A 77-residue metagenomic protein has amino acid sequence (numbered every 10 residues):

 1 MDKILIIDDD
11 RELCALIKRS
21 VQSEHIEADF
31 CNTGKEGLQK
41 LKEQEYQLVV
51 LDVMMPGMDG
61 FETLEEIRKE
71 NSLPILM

Functional and structural regions predicted by a protein language model:
M1-K3: Non-catalytic signal-transmission and effector/linker regions of two-component phosphorelay proteins
I7-D8, C31, V49: Conserved sequence signature across two-component system core domains
R11-D29: Two-component/phosphorelay signaling modules centered on CheY-like receiver
N32-E36, D59-E62: Acidic catalytic/metal-coordinating carboxylates
Q39, F61-L73: Short amphipathic alpha-helix used as the core "switch/output" element in two-component signaling
Q44-V50: Active-site beta3 strand of CheY-like receiver
M55: Receiver (REC) domain active-site loop signature in two-component systems and cognate sites in sensor histidine kinases
